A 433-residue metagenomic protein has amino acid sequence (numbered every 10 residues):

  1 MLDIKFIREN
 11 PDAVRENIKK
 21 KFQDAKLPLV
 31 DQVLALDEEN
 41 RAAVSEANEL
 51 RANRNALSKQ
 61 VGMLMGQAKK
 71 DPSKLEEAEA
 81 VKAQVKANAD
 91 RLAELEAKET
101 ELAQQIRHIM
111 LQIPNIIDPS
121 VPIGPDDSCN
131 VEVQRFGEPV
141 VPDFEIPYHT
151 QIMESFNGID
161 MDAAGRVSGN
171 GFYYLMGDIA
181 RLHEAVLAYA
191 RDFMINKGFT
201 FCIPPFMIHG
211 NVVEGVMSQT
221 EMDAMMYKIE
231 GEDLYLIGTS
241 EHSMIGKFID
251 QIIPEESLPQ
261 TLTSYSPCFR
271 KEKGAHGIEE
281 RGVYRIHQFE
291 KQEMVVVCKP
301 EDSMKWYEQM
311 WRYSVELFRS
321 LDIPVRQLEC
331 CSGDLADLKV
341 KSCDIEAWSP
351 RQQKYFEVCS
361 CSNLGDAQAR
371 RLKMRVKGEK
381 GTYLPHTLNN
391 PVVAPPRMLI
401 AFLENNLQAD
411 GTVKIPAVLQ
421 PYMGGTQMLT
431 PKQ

Functional and structural regions predicted by a protein language model:
M1-P139, E154, G158: N-terminal alpha-helical targeting/anchoring segments
L27, R135-Q433: TRNA-recognition modules of translation machinery and tRNA-sensing kinases, especially anticodon-binding
